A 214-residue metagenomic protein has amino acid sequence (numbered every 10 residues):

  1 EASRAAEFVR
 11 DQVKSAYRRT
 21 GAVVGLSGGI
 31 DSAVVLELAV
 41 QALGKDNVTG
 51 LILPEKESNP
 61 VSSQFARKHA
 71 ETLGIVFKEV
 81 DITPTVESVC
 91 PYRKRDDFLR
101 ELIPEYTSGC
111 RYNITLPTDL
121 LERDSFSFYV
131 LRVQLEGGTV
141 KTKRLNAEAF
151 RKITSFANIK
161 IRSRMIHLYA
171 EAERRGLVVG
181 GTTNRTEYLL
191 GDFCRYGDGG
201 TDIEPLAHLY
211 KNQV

Functional and structural regions predicted by a protein language model:
E1-T183, E187: ATP-dependent adenylation/nucleotidyltransferase module used to activate substrates
L177-V214: Mid-to-C-terminal catalytic subdomains of enzymes that bind/position adenosyl phosphate moieties or nucleic-acid
